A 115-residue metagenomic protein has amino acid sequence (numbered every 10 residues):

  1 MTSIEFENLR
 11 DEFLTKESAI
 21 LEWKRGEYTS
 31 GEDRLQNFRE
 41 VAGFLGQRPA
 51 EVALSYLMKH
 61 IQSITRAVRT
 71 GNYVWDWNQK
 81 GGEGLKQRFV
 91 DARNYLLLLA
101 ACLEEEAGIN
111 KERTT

Functional and structural regions predicted by a protein language model:
M1-T115: Intrinsically disordered, low-complexity regulatory regions that flank transcription factor DNA-binding cores
